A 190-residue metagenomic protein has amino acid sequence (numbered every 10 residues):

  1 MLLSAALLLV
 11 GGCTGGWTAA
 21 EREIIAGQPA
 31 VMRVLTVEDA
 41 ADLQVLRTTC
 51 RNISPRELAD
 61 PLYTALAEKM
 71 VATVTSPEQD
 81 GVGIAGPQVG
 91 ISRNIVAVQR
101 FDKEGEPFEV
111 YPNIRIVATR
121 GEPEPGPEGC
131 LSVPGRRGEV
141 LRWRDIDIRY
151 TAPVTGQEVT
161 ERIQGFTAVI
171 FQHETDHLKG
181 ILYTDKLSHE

Functional and structural regions predicted by a protein language model:
L2-G11: Bacterial N-terminal signal peptides
G11-E190: Positively charged
